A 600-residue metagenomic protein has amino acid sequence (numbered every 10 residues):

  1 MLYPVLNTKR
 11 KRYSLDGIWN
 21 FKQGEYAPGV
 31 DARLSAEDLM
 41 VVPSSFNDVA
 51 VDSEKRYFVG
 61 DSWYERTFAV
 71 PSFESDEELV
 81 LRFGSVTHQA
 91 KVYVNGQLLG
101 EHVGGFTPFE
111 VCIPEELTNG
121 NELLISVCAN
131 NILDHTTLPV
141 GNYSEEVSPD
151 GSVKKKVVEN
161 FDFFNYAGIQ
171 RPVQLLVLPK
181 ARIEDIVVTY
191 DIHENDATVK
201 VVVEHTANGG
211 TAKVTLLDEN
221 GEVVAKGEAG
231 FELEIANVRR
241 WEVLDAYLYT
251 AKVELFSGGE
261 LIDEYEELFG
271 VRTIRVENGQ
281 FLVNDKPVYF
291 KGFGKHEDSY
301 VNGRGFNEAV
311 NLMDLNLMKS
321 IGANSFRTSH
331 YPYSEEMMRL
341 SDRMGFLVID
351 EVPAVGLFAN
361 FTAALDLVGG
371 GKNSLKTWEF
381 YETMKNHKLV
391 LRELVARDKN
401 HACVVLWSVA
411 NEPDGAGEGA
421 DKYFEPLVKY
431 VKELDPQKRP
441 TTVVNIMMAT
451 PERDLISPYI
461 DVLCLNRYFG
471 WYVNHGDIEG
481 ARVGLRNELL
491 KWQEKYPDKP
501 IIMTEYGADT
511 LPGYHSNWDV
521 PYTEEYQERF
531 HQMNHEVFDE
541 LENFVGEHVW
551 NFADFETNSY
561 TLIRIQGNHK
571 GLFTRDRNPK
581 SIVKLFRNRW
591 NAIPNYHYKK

Functional and structural regions predicted by a protein language model:
M1-L340, M344-V348, V390, C403-L406 (+5 more regions): Secreted/periplasmic carbohydrate-active enzymes, especially glycoside hydrolases
N7-G29, V153-K154, F161-G168, L175 (+5 more regions): Substrate-binding clefts and catalytic carboxylate motifs of secreted carbohydrate-active enzymes
H88-A90, L133-T136, N165, E297 (+7 more regions): Flexible loop/turn segments at secondary-structure boundaries
G105, V158-D162, H296-A309, L317 (+7 more regions): The substrate-binding groove and active-site-proximal loops of carbohydrate-active enzymes, especially glycoside
G141-S148, M338-L347, N360-K376, Y423 (+2 more regions): Aromatic- and acidic-residue-enriched segments that line the glycan-binding/catalytic groove of carbohydrate-active
D342-R343, L394-A402, D454-P458: Acidic (Asp/Glu)-rich catalytic clusters
F361-R397, R486-K491, Y496: Ligand-binding grooves and catalytic loops that recognize ribose/phosphate and carbohydrate rings, and esterified lipid
V390-E418: Active-site groove signature of glycoside hydrolases
